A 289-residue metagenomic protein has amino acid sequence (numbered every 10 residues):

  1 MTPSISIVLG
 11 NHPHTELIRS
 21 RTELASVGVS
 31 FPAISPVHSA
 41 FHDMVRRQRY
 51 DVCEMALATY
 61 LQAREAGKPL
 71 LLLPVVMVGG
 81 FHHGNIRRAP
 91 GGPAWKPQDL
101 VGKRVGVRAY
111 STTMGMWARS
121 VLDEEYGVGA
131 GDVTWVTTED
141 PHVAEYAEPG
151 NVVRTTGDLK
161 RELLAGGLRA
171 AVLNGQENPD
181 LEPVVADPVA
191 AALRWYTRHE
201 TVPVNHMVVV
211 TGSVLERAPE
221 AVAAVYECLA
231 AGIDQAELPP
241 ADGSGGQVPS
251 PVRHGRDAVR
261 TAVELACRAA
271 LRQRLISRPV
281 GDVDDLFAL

Functional and structural regions predicted by a protein language model:
S6, P13-S120, E124-V128, W135-T138: Short, glycine-/small- and polar/acidic-enriched structural segments that line small-molecule recognition paths
L9-T15, D158, G167: Short polar catalytic/cofactor-binding loops
P32-D43, W95, V133-L164, R256-A258 (+1 more regions): Short helix-initiation/N-cap motifs at beta->coil->alpha
G106-A130, T137-T155, K160-L173: Internal, conserved structured core segments that host functional sites
Y146-E237: Pocket-lining segment of extracytoplasmic ligand-binding domains
V209, V214-L275: Secondary-structure end/capping motifs
Q273-V283: Generic C-terminus detector
